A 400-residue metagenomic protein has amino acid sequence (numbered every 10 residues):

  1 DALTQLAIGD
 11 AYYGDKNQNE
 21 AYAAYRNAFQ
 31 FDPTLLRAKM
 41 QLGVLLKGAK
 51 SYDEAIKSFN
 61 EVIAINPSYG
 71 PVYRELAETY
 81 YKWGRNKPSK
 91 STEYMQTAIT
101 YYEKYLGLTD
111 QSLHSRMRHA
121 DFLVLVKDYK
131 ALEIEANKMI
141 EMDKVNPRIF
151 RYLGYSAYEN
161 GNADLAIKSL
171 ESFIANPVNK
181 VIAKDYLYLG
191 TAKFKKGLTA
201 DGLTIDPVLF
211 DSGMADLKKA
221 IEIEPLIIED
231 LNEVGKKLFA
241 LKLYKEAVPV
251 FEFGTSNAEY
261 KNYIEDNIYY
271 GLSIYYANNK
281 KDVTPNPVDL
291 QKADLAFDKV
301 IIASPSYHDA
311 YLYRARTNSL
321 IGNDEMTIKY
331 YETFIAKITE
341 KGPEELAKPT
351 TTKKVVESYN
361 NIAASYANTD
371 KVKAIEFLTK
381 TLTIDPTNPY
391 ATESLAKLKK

Functional and structural regions predicted by a protein language model:
A2-L3, L36-R37, G70-P71, L113-H114 (+7 more regions): Helix-start (N-cap) detector for alpha-helical repeat units in TPR-like alpha-solenoids, especially tetratricopeptide
G14-D15, G48-A49, K82-N86, L125 (+7 more regions): Register position in tetratricopeptide repeats
N27-A28, E61-V62, K104-Y105, K138-M139 (+6 more regions): Canonical positions in the second alpha-helix
F31, I65, L108, M142 (+6 more regions): Structural marker of alpha-solenoid helical repeat scaffolds
